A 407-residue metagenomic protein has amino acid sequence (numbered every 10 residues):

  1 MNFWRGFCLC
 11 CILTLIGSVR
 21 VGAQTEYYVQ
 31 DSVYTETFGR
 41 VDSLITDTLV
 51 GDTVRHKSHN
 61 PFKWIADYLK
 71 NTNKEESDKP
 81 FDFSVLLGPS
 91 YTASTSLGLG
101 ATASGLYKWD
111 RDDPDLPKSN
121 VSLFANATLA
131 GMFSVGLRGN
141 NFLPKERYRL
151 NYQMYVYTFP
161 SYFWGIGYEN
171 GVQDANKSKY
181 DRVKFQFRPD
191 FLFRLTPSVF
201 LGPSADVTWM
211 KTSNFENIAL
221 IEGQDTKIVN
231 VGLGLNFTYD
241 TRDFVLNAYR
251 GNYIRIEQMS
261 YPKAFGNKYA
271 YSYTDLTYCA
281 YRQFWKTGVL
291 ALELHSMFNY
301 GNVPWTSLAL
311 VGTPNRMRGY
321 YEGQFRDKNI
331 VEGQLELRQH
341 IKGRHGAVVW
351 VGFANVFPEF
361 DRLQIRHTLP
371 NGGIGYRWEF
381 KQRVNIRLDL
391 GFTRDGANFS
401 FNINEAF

Functional and structural regions predicted by a protein language model:
V19-E75: Sec-dependent signal peptide cleavage junction
L69-F81, W109-K118, P144-R149, P197-S198 (+5 more regions): Short loop/turn motifs that connect adjacent beta-strands in outer-membrane beta-barrel proteins
E75-S84, S90-K227, D327, N385 (+1 more regions): Gram-negative/organellar outer-membrane beta-barrel architecture
F83-V85, S119-L123, Y148-M154, L201-P203 (+8 more regions): Transmembrane beta-strands of outer-membrane beta-barrel proteins
S122-F124, V172-K177, I218-Q224, S260-G266 (+2 more regions): Extracellular loop and loop/strand-boundary signature of outer-membrane beta-barrel proteins
L233-G234, T238, D243-H340: C-terminal outer-membrane beta-barrel translocator/porin domains of Gram-negative envelope proteins and their
G234-F237, I374-F380, G396-F407: Outer-membrane beta-barrel "beta-signal"
N299-R387: Outer membrane beta-barrel transmembrane domains
